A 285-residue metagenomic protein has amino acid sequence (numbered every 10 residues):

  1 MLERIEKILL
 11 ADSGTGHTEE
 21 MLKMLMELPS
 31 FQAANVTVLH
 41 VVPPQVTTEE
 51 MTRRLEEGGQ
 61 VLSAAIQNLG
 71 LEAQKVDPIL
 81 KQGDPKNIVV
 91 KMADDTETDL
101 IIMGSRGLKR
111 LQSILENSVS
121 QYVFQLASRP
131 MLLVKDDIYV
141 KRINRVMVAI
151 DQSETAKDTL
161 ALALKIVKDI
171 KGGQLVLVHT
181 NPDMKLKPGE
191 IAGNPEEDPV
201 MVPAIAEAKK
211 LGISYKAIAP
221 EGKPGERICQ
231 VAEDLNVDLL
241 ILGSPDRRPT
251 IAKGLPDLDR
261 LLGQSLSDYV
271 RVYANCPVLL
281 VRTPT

Functional and structural regions predicted by a protein language model:
M1-E3, E56, Q67-I101, K209-T250 (+1 more regions): Structural beta-alpha unit
M1-T52, N144-E190, N194, E207-K216 (+2 more regions): Small/aliphatic-rich secondary-structure junction motif
R4, V89-Y139, L235-T285: Gly/Ser-rich helix-loop-strand patches that form or flank binding pockets for ribonucleotide-derived cofactors
K23-M26, Q67, Q121, V202-I205 (+1 more regions): Active-site phosphate/pyrophosphate- and oxyanion-stabilizing loops and adjacent acidic/basic residues in soluble
T37-L39, D77-K81, L132, V176-V178 (+2 more regions): General small-molecule cofactor/ligand-binding pocket signal
T48-L55, K187-G193, R248-L261: Short, flexible/disordered intra-domain loops and linkers
T52-S63, N194-V202, Q264: Short, surface-exposed alpha-helical segments at coil->helix boundaries
